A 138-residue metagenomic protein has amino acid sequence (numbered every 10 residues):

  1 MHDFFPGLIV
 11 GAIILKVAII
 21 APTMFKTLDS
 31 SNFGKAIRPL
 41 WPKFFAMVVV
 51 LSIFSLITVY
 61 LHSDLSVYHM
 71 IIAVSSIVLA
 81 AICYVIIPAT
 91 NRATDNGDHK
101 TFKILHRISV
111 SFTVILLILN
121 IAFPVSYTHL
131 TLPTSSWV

Functional and structural regions predicted by a protein language model:
M1-S55, V59, H99: Interfacial loop at the N-terminal end of multi-pass membrane proteins
V49-T58, F112-S126: Hydrophobic alpha-helical transmembrane segments in multi-pass integral membrane proteins
L65-A93: Mid-chain, well-packed structural core segment of small domains
R92-K103: Acidic interhelical loop/turn segments
T101-L116: Individual transmembrane alpha-helices with interfacial aromatic-anchor signatures
T128-T134: Conserved small/polar residues in nucleotide/adenosyl-binding loops
